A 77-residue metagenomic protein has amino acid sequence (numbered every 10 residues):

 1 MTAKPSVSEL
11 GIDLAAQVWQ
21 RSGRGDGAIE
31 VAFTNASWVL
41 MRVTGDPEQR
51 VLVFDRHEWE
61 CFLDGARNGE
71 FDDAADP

Functional and structural regions predicted by a protein language model:
M1-P77: Positively charged, low-complexity terminal tracts and the immediately adjacent first secondary-structure elements
